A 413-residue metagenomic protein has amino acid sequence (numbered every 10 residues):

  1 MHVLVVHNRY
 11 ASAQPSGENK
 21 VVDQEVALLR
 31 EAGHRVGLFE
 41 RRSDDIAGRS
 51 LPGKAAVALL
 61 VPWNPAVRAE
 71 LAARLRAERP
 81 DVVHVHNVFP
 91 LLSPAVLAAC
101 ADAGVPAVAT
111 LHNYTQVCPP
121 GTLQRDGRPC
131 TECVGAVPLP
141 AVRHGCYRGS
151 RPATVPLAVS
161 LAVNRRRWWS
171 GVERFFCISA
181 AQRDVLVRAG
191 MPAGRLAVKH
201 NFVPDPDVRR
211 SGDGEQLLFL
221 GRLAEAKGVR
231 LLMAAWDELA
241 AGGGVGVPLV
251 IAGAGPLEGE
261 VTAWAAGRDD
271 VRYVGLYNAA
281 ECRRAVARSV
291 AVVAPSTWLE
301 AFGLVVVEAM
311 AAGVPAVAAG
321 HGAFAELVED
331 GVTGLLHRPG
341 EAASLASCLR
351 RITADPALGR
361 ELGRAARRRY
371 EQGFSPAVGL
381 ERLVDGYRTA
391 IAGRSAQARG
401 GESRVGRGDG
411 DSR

Functional and structural regions predicted by a protein language model:
K20, E215, F219-E238, P256-E260 (+2 more regions): A conserved mid-protein helix/loop that constitutes part of the nucleotide-sugar donor-binding site
D102, C130-R174, D184: Membrane-proximal helix-turn-helix segments that form the acceptor-binding/catalytic region of lipid-linked
A181, F202: Carbohydrate-associated surface elements
G259-A280: Nucleotide-activated donor-binding/catalytic signature segment of Leloir-type glycosyltransferases, i.e., the conserved
A287-A301, V314: Acidic donor-binding loop of glycosyltransferase active sites
P315-A318, V328: Short hydrophobic beta-strand element within catalytic cores of glycosyltransferases and related nucleotide-activated
D330-G331, L335-A342, R351-P356: Conserved acidic donor-binding segment of nucleotide-sugar-dependent glycosyltransferases
S344, R351, L358-G373, G379-D385: A short, well-ordered alpha-helix in the C-terminal region of glycosyltransferases
